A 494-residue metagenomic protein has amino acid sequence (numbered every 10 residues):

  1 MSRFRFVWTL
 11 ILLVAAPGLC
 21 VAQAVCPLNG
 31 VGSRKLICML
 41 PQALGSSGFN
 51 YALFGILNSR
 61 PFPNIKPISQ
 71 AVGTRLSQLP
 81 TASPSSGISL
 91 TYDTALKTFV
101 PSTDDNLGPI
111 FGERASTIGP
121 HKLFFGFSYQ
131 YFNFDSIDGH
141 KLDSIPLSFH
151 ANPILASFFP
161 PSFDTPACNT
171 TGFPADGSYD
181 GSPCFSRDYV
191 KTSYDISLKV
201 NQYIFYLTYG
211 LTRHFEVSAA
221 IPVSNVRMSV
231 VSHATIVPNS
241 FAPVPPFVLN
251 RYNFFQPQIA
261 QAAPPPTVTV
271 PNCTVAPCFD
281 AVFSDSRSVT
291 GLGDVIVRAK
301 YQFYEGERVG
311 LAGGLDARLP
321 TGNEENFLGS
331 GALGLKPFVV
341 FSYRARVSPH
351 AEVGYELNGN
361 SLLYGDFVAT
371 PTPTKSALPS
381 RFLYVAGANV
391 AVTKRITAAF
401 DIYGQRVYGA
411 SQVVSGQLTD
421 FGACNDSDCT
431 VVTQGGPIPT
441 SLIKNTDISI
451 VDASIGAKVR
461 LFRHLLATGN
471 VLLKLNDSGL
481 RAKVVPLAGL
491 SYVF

Functional and structural regions predicted by a protein language model:
A22-P174, S415-Q417, K444: Outer-membrane beta-barrel biogenesis signature
L107, F111-R114, F125-Y129, F205-L211 (+10 more regions): Residues on the lipid-exposed face of transmembrane beta-strands in outer-membrane beta-barrel proteins
L107, G119-H121, K199-F205, T290-V295 (+5 more regions): Residues that define the transmembrane beta-barrel architecture of outer-membrane proteins
I110-G112, Y189-S193, A281-S286, G322-F327 (+3 more regions): Extracellular loop and loop/strand-boundary signature of outer-membrane beta-barrel proteins
Y129-D135, I221-R227, D294, F303 (+6 more regions): Transmembrane beta-strands of outer-membrane beta-barrel pores
F134, F215-A219, G306-G310, V347-A351 (+2 more regions): Repeated loop/turn-to-beta-strand initiation elements of outer-membrane beta-barrel proteins
I137-L142, V230-I236, G313-D316, N323-G331 (+4 more regions): Outer-membrane beta-barrel translocator domains and adjoining extracellular loop/strand segments of Gram-negative
D143-F159, D164, F241, P245-A281 (+1 more regions): Outer membrane beta-barrel transmembrane domains
